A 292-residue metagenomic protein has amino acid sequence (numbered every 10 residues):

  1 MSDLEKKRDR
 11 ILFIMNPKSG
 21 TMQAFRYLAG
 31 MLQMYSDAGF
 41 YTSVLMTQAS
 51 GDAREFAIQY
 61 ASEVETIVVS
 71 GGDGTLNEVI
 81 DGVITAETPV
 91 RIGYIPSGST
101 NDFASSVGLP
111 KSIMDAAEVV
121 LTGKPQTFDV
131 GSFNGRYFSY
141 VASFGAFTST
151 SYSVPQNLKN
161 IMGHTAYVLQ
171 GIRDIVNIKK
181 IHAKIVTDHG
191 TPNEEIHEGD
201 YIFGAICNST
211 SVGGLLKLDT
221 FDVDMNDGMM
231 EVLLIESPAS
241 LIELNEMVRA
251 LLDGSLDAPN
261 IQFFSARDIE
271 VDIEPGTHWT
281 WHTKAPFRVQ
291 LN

Functional and structural regions predicted by a protein language model:
M1-S70, N77: ATP/NTP phosphate-donor binding region
E5, A38, T47, T85-I206: Catalytic core of DAGKc-family lipid kinases
T75-E87: Short Gly/Thr/Asp-enriched flexible loops that form oxyanion-binding sites at enzyme active sites
S143, F147, A205-F221, P286: Glycine-rich phosphate/pyrophosphate-binding beta-alpha loops
T148-T150, E194, S211-L215, S240-L244: Short acidic/glycine-rich loop or secondary-structure boundary segments that cap or lie
L158-A166, S211, F221-I242: Gly/Ser/Thr-rich active-site loops/lids in small-molecule metabolic enzymes that frequently grip phosphoryl groups
H189-N193, D224-D227, L234-N292: ATP/nucleoside-binding phosphotransfer catalytic cores, i.e., glycine-rich phosphate-binding loops
